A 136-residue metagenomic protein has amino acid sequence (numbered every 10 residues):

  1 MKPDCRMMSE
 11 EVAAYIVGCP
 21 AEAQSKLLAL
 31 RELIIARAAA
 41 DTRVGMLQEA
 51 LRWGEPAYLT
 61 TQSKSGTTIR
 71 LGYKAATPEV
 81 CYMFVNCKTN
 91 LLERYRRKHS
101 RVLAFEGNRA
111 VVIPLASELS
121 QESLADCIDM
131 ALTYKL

Functional and structural regions predicted by a protein language model:
M1-L136: Charge-dense, helix-prone N-terminal extensions
